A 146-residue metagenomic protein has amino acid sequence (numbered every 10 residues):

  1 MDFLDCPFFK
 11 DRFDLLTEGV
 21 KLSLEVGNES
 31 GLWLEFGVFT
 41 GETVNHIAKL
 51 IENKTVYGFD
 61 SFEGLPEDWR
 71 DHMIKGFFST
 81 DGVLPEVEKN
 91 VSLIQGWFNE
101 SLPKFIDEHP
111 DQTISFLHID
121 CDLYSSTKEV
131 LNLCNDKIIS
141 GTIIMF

Functional and structural regions predicted by a protein language model:
D2-F3, K21, V26-F146: S-adenosylmethionine/decaboxylated-SAM
F3-L15: Conserved SAM-binding loop and adjacent beta-strand
